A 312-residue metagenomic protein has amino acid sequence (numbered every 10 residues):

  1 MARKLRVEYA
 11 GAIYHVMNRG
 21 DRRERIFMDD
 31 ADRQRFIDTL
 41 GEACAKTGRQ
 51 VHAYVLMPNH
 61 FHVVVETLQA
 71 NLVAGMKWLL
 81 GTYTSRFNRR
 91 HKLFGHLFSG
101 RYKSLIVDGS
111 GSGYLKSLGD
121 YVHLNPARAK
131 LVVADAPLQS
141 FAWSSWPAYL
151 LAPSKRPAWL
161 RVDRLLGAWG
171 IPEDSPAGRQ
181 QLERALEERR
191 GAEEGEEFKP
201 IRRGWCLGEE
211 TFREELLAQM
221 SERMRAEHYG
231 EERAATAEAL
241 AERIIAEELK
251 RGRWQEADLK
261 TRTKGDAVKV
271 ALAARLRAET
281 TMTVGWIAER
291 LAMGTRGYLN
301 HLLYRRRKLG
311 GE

Functional and structural regions predicted by a protein language model:
M1-P58, E66-E312: Short Pro-Cys-Gly-centered "Cys-loop" motif that presents a nucleophilic cysteine in a tight turn
V63: Conserved metal-phosphate-binding beta-hairpin within the catalytic cores of diverse ATP-dependent phosphoryl-transfer
